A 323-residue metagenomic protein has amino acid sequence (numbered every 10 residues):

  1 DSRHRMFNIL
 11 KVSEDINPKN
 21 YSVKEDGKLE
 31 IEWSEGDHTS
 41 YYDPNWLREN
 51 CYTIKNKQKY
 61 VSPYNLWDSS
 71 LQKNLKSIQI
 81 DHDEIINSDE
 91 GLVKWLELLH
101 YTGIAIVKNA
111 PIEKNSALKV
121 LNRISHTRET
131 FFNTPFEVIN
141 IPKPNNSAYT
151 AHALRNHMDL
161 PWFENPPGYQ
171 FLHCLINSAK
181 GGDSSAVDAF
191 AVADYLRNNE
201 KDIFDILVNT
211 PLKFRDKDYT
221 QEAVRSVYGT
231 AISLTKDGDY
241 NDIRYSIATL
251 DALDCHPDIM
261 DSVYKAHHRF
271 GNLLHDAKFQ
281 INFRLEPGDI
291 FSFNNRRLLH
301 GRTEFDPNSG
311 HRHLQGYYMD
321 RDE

Functional and structural regions predicted by a protein language model:
D1-S88: Motif-centric detector for short Cys/His coordination patterns
C51-T53, K57-I104, N109-E323: Active-site environment of non-heme Fe oxygenases that use a 2-His-1-carboxylate facial triad
